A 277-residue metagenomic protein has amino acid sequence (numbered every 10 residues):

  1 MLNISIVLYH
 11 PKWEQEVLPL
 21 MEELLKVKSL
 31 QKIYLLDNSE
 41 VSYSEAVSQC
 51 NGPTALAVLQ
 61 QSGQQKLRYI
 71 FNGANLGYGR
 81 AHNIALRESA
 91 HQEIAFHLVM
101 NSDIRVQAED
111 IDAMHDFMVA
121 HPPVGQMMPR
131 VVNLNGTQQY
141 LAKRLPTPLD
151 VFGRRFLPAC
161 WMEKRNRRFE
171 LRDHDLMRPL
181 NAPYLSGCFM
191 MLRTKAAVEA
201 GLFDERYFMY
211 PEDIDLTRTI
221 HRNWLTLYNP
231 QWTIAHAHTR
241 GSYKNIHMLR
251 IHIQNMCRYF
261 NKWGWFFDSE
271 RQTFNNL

Functional and structural regions predicted by a protein language model:
P11-K26: Short, well-formed alpha-helical segments that are part of the catalytic scaffolds of diverse glycosyltransferases
L30-V41, I70-N72: Short beta-strand/loop segment that forms part of the nucleotide-sugar
F71-S89: Glycine-rich, basic loop-to-helix element that forms the pyrophosphate-binding segment of sugar-nucleotide handling
E93-R105: Short beta-strand-to-loop acidic/aromatic patch adjacent to the donor-nucleotide binding site
R105-L141: Conserved donor NDP-sugar-binding/catalytic core segment of glycosyltransferases
P146-A182: Short, flexible, basic/aromatic active-site loop/helix in glycosyltransferases
D175-M177, N181-L202, R206-T233: A short, conserved alpha-helix in the catalytic core of glycosyltransferases
D215-R218, R222-L277: Active-site-adjacent helix/loop segment of glycosyltransferases that harbors family-specific signature motifs
